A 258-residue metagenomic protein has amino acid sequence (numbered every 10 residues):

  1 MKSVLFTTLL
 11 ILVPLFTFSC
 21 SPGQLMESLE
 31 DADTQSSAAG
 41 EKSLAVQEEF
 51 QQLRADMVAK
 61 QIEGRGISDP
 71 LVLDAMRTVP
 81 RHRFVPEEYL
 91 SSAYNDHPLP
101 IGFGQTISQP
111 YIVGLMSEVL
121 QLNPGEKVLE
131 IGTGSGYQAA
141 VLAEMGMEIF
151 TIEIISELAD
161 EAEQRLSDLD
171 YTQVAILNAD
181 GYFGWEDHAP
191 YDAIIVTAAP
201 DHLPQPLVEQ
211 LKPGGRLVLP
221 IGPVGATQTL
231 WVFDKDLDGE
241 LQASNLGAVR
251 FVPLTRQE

Functional and structural regions predicted by a protein language model:
M1-V4: Positively charged n-region of N-terminal signal peptides that target proteins for export
T7-T17: Bacterial N-terminal signal peptides
C20-L129, V141, M145, D160 (+4 more regions): Class I SAM-dependent transferase core
Q121-Q242: Conserved nucleotide-cofactor-binding alpha/beta core module
